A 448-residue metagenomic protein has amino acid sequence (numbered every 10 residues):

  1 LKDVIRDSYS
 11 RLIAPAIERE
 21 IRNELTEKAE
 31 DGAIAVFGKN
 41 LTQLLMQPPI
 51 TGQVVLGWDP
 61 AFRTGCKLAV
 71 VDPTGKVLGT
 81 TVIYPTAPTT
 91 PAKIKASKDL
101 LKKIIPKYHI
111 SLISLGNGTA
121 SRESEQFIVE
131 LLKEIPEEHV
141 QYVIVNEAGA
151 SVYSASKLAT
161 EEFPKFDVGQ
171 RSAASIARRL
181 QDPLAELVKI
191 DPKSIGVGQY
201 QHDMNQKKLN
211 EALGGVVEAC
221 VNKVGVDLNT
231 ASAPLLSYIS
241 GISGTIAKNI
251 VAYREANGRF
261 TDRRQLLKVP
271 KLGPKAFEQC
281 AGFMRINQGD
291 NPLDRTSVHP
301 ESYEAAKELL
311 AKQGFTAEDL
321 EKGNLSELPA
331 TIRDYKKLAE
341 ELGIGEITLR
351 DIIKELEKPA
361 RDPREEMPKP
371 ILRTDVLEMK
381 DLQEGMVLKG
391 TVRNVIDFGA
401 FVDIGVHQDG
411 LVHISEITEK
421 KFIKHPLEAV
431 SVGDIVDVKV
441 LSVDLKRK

Functional and structural regions predicted by a protein language model:
L1-V54, P73, K98-K107: Extended, highly charged clamp/arch subdomains and adjacent linkers that form or line substrate-binding channels
P49-V77, L180: Gly/Thr-rich phosphate-binding beta-strand-loop-beta motif of the actin/hexokinase/Hsp70
G75-I110: Nucleic-acid-processing active sites and adjacent nucleic-acid-binding tracks, predominantly divalent metal-dependent
G79-K93, D167-V168, I414-H425: Flexible beta-alpha connector loops of hexameric P-loop NTPases
A87-P91, V140-D182: Short alpha-helix plus adjacent loop in nuclease-associated cores
S111-A120, V143: Short glycine-rich phosphate-binding loop at a beta-alpha junction
E161-R259, P274, E278-L310, E346-L372 (+2 more regions): Long, highly charged, low-complexity intrinsically disordered interaction regions that mediate electrostatic DNA/RNA
G289-D290, D294-K448: Single-stranded RNA-binding regions, centering on S1/OB-family and related RNA-binding modules
